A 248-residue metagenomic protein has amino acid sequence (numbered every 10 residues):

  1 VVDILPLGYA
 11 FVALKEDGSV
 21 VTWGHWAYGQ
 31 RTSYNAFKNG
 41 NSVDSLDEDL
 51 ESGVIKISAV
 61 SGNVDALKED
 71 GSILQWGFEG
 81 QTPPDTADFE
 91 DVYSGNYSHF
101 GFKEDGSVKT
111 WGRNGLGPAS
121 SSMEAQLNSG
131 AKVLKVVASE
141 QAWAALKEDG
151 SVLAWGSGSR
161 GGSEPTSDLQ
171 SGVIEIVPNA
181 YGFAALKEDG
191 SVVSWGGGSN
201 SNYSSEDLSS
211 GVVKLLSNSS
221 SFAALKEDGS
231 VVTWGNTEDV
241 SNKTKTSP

Functional and structural regions predicted by a protein language model:
V1-L5, L14, V232-W234, S247-P248: Low-complexity/repetitive intrinsically disordered segments
V2-D3, E16-S19, S52-K56, E69-S72 (+8 more regions): Tandem repeat domain/solenoid detector
D3, V12-A13, D47-E48, I55 (+9 more regions): Short, exposed beta-strand/loop patches in secreted or surface proteins that constitute
Y9, E16, H25, G62 (+10 more regions): Short loop/turn segments immediately following the C-termini of beta-strands
A10-A13, T22, N63-A66, Q75 (+8 more regions): Conserved core positions of repeat-based scaffolds
W23-L50, W76-T86, K109-N128, W155-L169 (+2 more regions): Short glycine/serine- and acidic-residue-enriched loop/turn motifs that recur at repeat junctions
H25, I57, G62, L67 (+5 more regions): A generic structural signal for ordered secondary structure
